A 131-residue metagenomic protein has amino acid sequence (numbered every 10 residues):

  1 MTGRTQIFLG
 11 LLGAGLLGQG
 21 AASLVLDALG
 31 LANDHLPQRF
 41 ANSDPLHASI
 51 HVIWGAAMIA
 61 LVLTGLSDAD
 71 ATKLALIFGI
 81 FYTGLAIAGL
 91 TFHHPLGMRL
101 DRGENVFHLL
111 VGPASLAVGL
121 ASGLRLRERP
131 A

Functional and structural regions predicted by a protein language model:
M1-A131: Membrane-interface extramembranous regions
